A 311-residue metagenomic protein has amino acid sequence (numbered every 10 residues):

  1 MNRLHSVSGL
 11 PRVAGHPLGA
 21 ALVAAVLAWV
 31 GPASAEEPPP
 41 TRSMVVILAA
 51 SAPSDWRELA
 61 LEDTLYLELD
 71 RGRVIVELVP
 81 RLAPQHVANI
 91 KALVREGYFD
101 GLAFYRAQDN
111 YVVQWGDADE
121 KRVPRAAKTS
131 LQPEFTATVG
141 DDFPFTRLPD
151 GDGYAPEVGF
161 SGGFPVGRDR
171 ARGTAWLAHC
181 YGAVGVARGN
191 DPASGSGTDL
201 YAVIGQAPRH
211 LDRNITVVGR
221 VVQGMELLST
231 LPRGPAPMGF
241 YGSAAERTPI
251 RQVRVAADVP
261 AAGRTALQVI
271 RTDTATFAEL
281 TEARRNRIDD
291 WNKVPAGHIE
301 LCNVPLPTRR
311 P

Functional and structural regions predicted by a protein language model:
M1-A14: N-terminal secretory signal peptides that target proteins for export/translocation
N2, A33-P311: Cyclophilin-like peptidyl-prolyl cis-trans isomerases
P11, G31-P32: A subset of signal/propeptide-processing and intrinsically disordered low-complexity segments in secreted/extracellular
R12, L18, F135-A137: Intrinsically disordered, low-complexity segments enriched in glycine/proline and serine/threonine
P17-W29: Bacterial N-terminal signal peptides
